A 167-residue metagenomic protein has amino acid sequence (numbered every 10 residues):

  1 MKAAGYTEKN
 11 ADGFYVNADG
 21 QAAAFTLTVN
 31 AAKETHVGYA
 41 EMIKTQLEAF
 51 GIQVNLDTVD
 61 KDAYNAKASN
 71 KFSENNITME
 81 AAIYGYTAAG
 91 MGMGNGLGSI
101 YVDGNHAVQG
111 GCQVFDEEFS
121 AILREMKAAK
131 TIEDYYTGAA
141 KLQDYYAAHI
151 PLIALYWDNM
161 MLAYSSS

Functional and structural regions predicted by a protein language model:
A4-A11, G90-M93: Proline-centered turn/helix-capping motifs that create local helix->coil transitions or kinks
T7-G85: Ligand/substrate-recognition segments at binding pockets and active sites
T35-K44, S69-S167: Detector for C-terminal structural segments
